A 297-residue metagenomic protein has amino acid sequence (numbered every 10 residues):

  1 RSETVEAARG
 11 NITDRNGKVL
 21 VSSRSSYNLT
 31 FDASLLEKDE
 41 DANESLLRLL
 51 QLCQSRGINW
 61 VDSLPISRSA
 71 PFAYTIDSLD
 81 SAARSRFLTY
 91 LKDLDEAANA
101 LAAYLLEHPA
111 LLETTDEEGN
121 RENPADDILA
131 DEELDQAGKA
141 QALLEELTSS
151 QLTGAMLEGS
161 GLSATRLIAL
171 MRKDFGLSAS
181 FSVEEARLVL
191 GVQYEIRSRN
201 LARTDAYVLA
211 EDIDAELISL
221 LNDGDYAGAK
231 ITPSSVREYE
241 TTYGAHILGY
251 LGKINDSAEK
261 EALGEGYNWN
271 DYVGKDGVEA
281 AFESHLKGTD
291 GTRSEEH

Functional and structural regions predicted by a protein language model:
R1-E295: Membrane-proximal periplasmic segments of bacterial cell-envelope enzymes, especially penicillin-binding proteins
